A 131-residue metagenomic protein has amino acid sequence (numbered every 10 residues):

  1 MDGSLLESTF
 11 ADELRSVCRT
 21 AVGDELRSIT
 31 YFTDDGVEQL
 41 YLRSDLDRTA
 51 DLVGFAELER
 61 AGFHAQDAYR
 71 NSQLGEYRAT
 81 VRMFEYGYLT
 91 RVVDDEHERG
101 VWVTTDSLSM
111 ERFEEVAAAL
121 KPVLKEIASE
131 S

Functional and structural regions predicted by a protein language model:
M1-S131: Non-catalytic interaction/Regulatory regions outside core domains
